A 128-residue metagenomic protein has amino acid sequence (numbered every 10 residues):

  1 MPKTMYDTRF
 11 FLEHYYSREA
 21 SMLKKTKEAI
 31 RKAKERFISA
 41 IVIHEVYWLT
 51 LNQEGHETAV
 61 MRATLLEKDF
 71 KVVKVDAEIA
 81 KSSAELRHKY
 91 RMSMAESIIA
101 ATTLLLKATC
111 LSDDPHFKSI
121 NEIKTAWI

Functional and structural regions predicted by a protein language model:
M1-I38, T50-M61: Short, well-structured N-terminal submotif of metal-dependent ribonuclease cores
M1-K3, D69, L104-I128: Acidic, PIN/NYN-like endoribonuclease modules and their adjacent C-terminal/linker elements
Y6-D7, I38-A40, M92-S93, D114 (+1 more regions): Histidine- and aromatic-rich ligand-binding microenvironments
R9, E78, S97-I98: Active-site phosphate/pyrophosphate-handling residues
F11-L12, I43, A80, F117-K118: A generic structural signal for short hydrophobic patches within well-formed alpha-helices
F37, V73, A126: General small-molecule cofactor/ligand-binding pocket signal
V46, S93-T109: Acidic, metal-associated active-site segment
L66-H88: Acidic catalytic patch
